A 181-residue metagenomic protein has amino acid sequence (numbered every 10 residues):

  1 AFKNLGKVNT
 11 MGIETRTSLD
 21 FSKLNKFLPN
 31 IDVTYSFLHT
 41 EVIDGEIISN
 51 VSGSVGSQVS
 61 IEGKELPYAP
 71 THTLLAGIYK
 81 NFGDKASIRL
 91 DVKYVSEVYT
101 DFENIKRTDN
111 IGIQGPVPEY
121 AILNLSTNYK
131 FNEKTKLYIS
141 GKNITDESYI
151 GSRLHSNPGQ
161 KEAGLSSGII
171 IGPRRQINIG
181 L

Functional and structural regions predicted by a protein language model:
A1-K3, V55-E62, K106-G112, Q160-S166: Extracytoplasmic loops and strand-loop junctions of Gram-negative outer membrane beta-barrel proteins
F2-F102: Gram-negative outer-membrane beta-barrel transporters
L5-N9, L66, P70, Q114-G115 (+3 more regions): Residue-level "hotspot" positions that anchor or transmit function at local structural transition points
G12, K85, Y120-N124, K134: Active-site lining segments that contact anionic ligands and/or coordinate catalytic metals
T15, V33, I78, L90 (+4 more regions): Hydrophobic, well-ordered secondary-structure elements that form the walls of internal hydrophobic environments
T73-L75, I122, R174-N178: Transmembrane beta-barrel architecture of outer membranes
Y94-K106, N128-L181: C-terminal beta-signal and adjacent terminal beta-strands/loops of Gram-negative outer-membrane beta-barrel proteins
N110-P116, L123-N128, S167: Short, glycine/charged-rich beta-strand-loop motifs at protein surfaces that mediate ligand recognition and catalysis
